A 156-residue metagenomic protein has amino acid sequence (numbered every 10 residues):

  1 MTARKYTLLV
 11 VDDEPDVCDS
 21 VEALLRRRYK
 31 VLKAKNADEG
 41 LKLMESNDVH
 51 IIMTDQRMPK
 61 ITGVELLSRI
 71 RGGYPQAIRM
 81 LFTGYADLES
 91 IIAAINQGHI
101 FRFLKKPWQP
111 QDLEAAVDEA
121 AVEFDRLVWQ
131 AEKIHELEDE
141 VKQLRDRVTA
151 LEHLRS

Functional and structural regions predicted by a protein language model:
A3-Y6, P15-K33: Two-component/phosphorelay signaling modules centered on CheY-like receiver
D12, D55: Active-site residues of response regulator receiver
K33-K42, G63: Helix N-cap/capping motif at the beta->alpha junctions
N47-M53: Active-site beta3 strand of CheY-like receiver
M58: Receiver (REC) domain active-site loop signature in two-component systems and cognate sites in sensor histidine kinases
F82-T83: Hydrophobic/aromatic residues positioned on beta-strands within the core alpha/beta folds
A86-E89, W108-V117, A121: C-terminal output helix
F124-S156: CheY-like receiver
